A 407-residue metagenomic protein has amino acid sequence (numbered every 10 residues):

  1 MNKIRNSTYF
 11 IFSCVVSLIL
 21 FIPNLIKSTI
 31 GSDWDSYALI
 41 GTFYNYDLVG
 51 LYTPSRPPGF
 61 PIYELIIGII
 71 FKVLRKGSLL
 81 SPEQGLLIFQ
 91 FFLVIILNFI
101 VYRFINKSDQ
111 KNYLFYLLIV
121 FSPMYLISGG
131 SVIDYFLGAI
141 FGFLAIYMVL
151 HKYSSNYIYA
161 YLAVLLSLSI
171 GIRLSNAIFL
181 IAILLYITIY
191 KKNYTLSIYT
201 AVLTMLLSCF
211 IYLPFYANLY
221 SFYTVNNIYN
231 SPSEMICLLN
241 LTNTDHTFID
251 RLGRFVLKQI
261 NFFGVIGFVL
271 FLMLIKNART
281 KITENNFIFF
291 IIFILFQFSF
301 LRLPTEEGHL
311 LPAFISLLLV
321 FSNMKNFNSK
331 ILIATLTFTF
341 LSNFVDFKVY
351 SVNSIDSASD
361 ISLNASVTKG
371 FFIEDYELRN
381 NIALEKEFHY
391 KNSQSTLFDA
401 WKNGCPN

Functional and structural regions predicted by a protein language model:
N2, C14, T188, L257-F287 (+2 more regions): Hydrophobic, aromatic-rich transmembrane alpha-helices and their immediate juxtamembrane boundary segments
Y9-C14, Y113, A160, V164 (+2 more regions): Signature aromatic-anchored transmembrane alpha helix within multi-pass, membrane-resident enzymes that catalyze glycan
W34, R56-P57, I127-L137, T305-E307: Short acidic/glycine- and proline-prone juxtamembrane loop motifs at membrane-interface regions of multi-pass membrane
L39, T335-N407: Membrane-embedded, lumen/periplasm-facing catalytic core of multi-pass transferases that use lipid-linked donors
P57-P61, L65, R75-I96, S128-S131 (+1 more regions): Loop-to-helix entry region of an early transmembrane alpha helix in multi-pass inner-membrane enzymes
Y116, I158-R173, I181-L184, L206 (+1 more regions): Membrane-interface alpha helices of multi-pass inner-membrane proteins
I172, I178, L303-N328: Hydrophobic/aromatic-rich transmembrane helices and adjacent perimembrane loops
S197-D250, V256-G267, S342-D346: Membrane-lumen/periplasm interface segments of specific transmembrane helices in polyprenyl phosphate-linked
